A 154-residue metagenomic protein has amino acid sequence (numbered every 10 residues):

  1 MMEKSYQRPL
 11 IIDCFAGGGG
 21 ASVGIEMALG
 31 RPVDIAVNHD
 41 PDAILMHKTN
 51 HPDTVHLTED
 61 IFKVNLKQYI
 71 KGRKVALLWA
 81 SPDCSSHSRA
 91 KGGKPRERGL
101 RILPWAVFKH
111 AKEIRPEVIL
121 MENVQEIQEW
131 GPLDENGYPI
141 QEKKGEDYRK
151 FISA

Functional and structural regions predicted by a protein language model:
M1-A154: Conserved active-site and SAM-binding loop architecture of S-adenosyl-L-methionine-dependent nucleic-acid
